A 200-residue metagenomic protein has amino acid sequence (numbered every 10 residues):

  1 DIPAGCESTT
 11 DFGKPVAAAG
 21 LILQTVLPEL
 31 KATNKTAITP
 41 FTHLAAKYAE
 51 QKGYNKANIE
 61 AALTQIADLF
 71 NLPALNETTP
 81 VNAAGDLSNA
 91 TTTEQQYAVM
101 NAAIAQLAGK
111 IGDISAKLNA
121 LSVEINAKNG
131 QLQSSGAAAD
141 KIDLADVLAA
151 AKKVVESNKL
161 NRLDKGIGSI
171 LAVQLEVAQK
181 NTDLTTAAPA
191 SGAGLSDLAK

Functional and structural regions predicted by a protein language model:
D1-K200: Feature for extracytoplasmic/surface-facing segments of secreted or surface-associated proteins, emphasizing
